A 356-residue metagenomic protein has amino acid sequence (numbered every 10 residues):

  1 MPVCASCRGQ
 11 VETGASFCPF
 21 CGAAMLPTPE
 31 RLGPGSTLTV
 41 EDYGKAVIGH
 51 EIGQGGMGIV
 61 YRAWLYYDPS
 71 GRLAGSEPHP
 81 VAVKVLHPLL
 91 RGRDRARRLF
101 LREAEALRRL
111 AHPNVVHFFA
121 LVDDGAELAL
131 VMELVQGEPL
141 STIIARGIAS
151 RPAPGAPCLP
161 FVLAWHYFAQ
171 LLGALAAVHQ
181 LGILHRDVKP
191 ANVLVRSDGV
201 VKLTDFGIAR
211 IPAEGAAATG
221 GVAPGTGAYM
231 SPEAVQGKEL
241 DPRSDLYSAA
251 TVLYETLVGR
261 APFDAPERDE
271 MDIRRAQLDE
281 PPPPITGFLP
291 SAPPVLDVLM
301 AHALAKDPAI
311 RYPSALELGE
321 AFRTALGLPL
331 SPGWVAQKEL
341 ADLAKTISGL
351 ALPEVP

Functional and structural regions predicted by a protein language model:
G49-G56, V60: Protein kinase glycine-rich loop
H87-R109: AlphaC helix of the eukaryotic protein kinase fold
L121: Activation-segment/catalytic-loop signature of the eukaryotic protein kinase fold
G125-P139, I143, G147: Conserved short submotifs of the Hanks-type protein kinase catalytic core that shape the nucleotide-binding pocket
Y167-F168: Activation segment signature within eukaryotic-like protein kinase domains
L172-I183: Protein kinase catalytic-loop region centered on the HRD/HxD motif
T226-E339: C-terminal lobe helix-coil module of Hanks-type protein kinase domains
